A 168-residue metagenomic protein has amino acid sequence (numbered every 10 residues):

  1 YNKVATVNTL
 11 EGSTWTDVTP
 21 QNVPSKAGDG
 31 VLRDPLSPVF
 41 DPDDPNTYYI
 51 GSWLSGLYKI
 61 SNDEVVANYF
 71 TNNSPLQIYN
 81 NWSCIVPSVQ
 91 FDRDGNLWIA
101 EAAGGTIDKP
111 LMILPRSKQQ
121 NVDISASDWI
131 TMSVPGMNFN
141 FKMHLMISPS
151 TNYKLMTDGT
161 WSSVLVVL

Functional and structural regions predicted by a protein language model:
Y1-L168: Carboxylate-rich, polar loop motifs that coordinate divalent cations or form catalytic acidic clusters
